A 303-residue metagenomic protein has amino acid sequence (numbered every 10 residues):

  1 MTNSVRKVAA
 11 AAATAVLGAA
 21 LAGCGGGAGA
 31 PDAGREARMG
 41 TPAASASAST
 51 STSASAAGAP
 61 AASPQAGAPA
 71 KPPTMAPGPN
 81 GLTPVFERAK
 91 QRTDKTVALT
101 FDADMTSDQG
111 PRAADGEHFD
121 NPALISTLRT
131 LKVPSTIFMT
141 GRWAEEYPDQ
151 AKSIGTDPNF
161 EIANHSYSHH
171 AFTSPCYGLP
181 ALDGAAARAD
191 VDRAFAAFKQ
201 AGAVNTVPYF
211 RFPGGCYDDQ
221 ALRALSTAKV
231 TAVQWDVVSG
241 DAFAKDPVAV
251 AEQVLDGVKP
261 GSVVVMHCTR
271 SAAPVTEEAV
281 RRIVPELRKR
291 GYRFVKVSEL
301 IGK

Functional and structural regions predicted by a protein language model:
T2-F119, A151, R282-I283, R290-K303: N-terminal pre-catalytic segment of deacetylase/amide-hydrolase enzymes
G67-A163, S168-S174, G178-L179, A196-Q200 (+1 more regions): Active-site beta->alpha N-cap acidic-glycine motif
V97-F101, S135-M139, E161-N164, P208-F212 (+3 more regions): Structural recognition of the beta-strand scaffold that forms the well-ordered cores of secreted hydrolase catalytic
S107, D115-G116, M139-P148, R211-D218 (+2 more regions): Acidic-and-aromatic substrate-binding clefts and catalytic sites of carbohydrate-active enzymes
F119, P247-A251, E278-R281: Charged helix-capping and loop-helix junction motifs
G184-A201: An active-site-proximal "capping" alpha-helix that borders the catalytic cofactor pocket
Y217, A221-G257, Y292-I301: His/Asp/Glu-enriched short active-site or ligand-binding loop at hydrolase and phosphoryl-transfer sites
K259-S298: Catalytic grooves of carbohydrate-active enzymes
